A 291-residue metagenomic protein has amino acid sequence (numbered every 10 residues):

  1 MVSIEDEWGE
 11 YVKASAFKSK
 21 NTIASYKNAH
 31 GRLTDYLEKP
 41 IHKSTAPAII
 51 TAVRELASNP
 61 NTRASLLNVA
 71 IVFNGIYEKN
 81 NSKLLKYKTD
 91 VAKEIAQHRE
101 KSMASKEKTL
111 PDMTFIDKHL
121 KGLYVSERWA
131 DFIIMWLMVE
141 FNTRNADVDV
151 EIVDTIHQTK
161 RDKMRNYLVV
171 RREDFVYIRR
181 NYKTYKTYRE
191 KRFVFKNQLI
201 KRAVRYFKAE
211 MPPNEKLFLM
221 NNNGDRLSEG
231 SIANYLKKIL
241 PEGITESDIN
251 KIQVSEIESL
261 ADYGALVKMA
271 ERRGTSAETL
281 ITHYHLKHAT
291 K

Functional and structural regions predicted by a protein language model:
E5-W8, A14-Y87: Non-catalytic DNA-binding core/recognition domains of DNA-processing enzymes
Y26-A29, L66-V69, F73, E151 (+3 more regions): Residues in the recognition helix of alpha-helical DNA-binding motifs
S82-K121: Flexible interdomain linker/hinge and immediately adjacent N-terminus of the catalytic tyrosine-recombinase domain
P111-A146: Basic, Lys/Arg- and aromatic-enriched nucleic-acid-binding interface segment
V148, I244, V254, A261-T275: Active-site-proximal segment of tyrosine recombinases
V150-K196: Conserved tyrosine-mediated DNA breakage-rejoining catalytic core shared by Y-recombinases
R189-Q253, E258: Active-site/catalytic core of tyrosine-dependent DNA strand-transfer enzymes
L260-D262, E271-K291: Catalytic-site neighborhood detector that most strongly recognizes the C-terminal catalytic loop/helix of tyrosine
